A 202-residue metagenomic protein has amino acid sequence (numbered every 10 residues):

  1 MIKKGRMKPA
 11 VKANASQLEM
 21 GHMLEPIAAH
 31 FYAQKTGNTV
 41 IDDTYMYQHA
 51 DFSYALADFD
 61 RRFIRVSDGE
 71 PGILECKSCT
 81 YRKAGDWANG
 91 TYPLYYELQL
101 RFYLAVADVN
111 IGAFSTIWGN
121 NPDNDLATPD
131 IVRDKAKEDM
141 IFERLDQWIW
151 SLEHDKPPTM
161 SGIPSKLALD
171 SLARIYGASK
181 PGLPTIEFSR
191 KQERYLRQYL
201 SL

Functional and structural regions predicted by a protein language model:
M1-L202: Accessory terminal regions of nucleic-acid processing enzymes
